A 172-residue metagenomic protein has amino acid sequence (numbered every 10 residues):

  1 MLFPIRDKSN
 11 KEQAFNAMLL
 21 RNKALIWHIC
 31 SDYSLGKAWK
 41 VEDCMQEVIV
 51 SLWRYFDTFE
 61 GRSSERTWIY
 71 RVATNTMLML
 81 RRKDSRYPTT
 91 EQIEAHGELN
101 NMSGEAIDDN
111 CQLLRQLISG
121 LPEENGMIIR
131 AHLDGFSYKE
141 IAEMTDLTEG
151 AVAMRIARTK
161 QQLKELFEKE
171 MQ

Functional and structural regions predicted by a protein language model:
K8-A17, W27-E47, T58, M144 (+2 more regions): Short, charged helix-capping/linker segments at alpha-helix termini
M18, N22, I26, C30 (+3 more regions): Residue-level preference for hydrophobic side chains embedded in well-ordered alpha helices
K23, W27, I49, G126 (+1 more regions): C-terminal flanking helix
D43-V50, R54, S63-N75: Structural recognition of an alpha-helix C-terminal capping motif at a helix-to-coil junction
V48, V72, I128-I129, I141-A142 (+1 more regions): Hydrophobic positions on the alpha-helical face of helix-turn-helix-like DNA-binding modules
T58-E60, R71-E91, I107: Arg/Lys-rich amphipathic alpha helix in sigma70-family domain 2
L78, T145-E170: DNA-recognition helix of helix-turn-helix
E98-R130, D134-D146: Amphipathic alpha-helical segment used for protein-protein interaction
